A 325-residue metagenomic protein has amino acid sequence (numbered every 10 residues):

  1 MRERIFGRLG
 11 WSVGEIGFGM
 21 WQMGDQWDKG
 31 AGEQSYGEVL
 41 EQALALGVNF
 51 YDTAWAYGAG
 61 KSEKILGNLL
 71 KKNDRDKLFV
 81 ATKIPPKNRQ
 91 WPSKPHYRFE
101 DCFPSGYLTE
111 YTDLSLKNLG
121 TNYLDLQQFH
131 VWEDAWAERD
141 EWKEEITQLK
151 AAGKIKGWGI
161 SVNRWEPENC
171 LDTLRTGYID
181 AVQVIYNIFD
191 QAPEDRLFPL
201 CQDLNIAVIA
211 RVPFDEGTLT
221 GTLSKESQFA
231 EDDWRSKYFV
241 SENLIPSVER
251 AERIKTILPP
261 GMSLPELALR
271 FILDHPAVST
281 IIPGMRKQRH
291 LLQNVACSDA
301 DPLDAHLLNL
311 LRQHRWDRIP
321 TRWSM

Functional and structural regions predicted by a protein language model:
M1-L78: N-terminal binding-site loop/beta-alpha segment at the start of enzyme catalytic domains that lines or forms
E15, F50, Y123-L126, K156-G157 (+2 more regions): Residues at the N-termini of beta-strands
G19, F79-K83, I209-P213: Non-cysteine beta-strand/loop elements that form the S-adenosyl-L-methionine
W21-Q34, K94-T109, A135: Active-site mouth loops of central-metabolism enzymes
G30-A43, C102-L119, R164-T173: Short, acidic/polar
N73-D101: Structural motif corresponding to the early beta-alpha repeats
L116-A135: Active-site groove signature of glycoside hydrolases
V131-M325: Beta/alpha (TIM)-barrel catalytic core signal, keyed to glycine-rich beta->alpha loops juxtaposed to Asp/Glu that bind
